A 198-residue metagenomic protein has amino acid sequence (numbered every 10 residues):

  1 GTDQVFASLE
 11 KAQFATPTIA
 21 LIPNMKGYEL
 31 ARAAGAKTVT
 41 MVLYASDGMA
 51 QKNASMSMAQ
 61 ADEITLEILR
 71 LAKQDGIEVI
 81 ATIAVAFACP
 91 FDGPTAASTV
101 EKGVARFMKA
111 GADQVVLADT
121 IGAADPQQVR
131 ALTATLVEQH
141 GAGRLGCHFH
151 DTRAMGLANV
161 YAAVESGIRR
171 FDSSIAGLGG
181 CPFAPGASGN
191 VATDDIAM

Functional and structural regions predicted by a protein language model:
G1-K26: N-terminal capping/small domains of soluble enzymes
S8, M25-K52, A61-E78, A86-C147 (+1 more regions): Alpha/beta enzyme core
T16-P23, Q51-A59: Core AdoMet radical
A20, C147-F149: Conserved hydrophobic beta-strand within the GNAT/NAT acetyltransferase core sheet that lines the active-site cleft
S46-M49, G177-P182: Short gly/pro/ser/thr-enriched loop/turn and capping motifs at secondary-structure boundaries
F171-A176: Short acidic/histidine-rich active-site segments
C181-M198: C-terminal helical cap(s) of enzyme catalytic domains, especially alpha/beta-barrels
